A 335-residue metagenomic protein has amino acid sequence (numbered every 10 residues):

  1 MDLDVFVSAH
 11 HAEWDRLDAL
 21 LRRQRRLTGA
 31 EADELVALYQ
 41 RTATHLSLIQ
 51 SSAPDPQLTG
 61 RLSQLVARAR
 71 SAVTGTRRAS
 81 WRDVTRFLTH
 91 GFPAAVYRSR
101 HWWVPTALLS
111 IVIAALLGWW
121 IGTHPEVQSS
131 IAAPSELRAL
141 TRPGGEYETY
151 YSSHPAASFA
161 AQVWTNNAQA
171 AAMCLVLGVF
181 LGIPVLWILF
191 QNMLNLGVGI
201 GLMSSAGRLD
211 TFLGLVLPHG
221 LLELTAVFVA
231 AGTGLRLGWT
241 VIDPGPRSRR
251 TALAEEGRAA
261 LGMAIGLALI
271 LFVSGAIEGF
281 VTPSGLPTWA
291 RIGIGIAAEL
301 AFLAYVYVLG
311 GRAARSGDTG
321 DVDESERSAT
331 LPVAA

Functional and structural regions predicted by a protein language model:
M1-T85: Soluble N-terminal domains of membrane-associated systems
S63, W119-G145, F190: Interfacial/capping segments of alpha-helical transmembrane domains
R78, A95-A107: Membrane-interface helix starts
F87-T89, S130-M173, L196, G201-A206 (+1 more regions): Interfacial loop/helix-cap signal at membrane boundaries in integral membrane proteins
I113-L117, V185-R208: Small-polar-interrupted transmembrane alpha-helices in polytopic inner-membrane proteins
C174-W187: Transmembrane alpha-helix interface/packing and boundary motifs in multi-pass membrane proteins, characterized by
G197-T288, I292, A297-E299: Hydrophobic alpha-helical transmembrane segments and adjacent short intramembrane/lumenal linkers of inner/organellar
S316-A335: Short, highly charged, low-complexity non-transmembrane loops/tails of multi-pass membrane proteins
